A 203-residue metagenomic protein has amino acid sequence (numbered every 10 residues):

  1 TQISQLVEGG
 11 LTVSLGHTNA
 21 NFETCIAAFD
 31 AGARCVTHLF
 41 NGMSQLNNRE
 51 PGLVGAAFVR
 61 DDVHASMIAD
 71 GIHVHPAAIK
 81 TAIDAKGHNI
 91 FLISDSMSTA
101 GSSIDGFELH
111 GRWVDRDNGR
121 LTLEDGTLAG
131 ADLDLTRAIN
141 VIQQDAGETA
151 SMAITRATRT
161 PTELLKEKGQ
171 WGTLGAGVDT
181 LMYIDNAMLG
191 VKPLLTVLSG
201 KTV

Functional and structural regions predicted by a protein language model:
Q2, L6, L15, T24-A153 (+3 more regions): Active-site-adjacent C-terminal substructures of enzyme catalytic domains
G9: Conserved dinucleotide-binding and phosphotransfer motif residues
N19-N21: Active-site-proximal loop/helix segments of hydrolase catalytic cores
E163, K168, G172-V203: C-terminal cap of metal-dependent C-N hydrolases
